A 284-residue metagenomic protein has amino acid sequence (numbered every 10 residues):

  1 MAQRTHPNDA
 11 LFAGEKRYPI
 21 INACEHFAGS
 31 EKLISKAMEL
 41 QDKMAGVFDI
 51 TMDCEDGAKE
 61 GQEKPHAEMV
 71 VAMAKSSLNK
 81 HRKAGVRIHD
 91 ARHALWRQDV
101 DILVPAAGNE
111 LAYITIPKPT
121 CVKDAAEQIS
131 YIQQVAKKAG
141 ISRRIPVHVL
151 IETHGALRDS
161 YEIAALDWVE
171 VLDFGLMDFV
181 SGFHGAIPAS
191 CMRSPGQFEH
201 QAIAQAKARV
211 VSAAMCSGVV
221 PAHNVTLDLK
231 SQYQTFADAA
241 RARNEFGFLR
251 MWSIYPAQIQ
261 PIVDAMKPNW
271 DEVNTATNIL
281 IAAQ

Functional and structural regions predicted by a protein language model:
M1-Q284: Expand to "…catalyze enediolate/carbanion chemistry for C-C bond making/breaking, isomerization, decarboxylation
